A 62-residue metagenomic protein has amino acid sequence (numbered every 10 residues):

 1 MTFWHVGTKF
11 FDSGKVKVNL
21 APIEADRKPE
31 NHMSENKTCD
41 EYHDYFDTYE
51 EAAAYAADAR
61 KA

Functional and structural regions predicted by a protein language model:
M1-S34: Short N-terminal "domain-start" leader segments that mark the transition from disordered tails or signal peptides into
E24-A62: A short, charged, amphipathic alpha-helix used as a generic interaction element across diverse proteins
